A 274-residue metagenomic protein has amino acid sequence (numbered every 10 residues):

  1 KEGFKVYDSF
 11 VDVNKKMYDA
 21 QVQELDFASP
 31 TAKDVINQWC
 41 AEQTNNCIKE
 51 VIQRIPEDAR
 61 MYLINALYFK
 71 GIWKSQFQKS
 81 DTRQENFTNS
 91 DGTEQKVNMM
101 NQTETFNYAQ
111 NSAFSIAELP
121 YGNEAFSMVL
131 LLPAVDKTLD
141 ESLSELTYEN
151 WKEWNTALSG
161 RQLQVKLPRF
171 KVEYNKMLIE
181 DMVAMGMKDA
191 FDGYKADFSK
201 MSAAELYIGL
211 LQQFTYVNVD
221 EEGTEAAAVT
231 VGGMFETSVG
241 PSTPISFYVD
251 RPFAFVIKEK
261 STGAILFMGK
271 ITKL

Functional and structural regions predicted by a protein language model:
K1-A134, T156-V239: Non-catalytic, conformational "gating/processing" segments within enzyme and secreted inhibitor domains
L63, S115-L131, G240-L274: Extended hydrophobic
Q76-Q78, L131, E141-L146, V231-G232 (+2 more regions): Composition- and surface-driven signal marking solvent-exposed, interaction-prone regions in large proteins
T82, E145-L146, P244: Short, charged/polar low-complexity linear motifs in solvent-exposed/disordered segments
P133-S159: Internal alpha/beta scaffold segment
T138-D140, Y174-K176, A227, A264-F267: Extracytoplasmic/secreted cell-surface and envelope-processing proteins
